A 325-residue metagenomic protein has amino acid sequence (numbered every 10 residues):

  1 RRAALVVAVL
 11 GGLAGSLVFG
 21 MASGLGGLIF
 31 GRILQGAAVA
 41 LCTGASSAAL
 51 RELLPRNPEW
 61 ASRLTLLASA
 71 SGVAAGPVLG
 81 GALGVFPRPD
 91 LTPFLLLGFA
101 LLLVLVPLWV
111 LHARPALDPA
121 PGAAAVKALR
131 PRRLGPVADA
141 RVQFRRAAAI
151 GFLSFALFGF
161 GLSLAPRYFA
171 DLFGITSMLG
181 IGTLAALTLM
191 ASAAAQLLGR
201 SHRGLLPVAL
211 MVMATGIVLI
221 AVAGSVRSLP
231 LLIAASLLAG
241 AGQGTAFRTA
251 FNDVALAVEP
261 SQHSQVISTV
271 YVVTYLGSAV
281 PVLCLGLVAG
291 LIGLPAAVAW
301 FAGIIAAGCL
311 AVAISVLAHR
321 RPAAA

Functional and structural regions predicted by a protein language model:
R1-L25: Conserved MFS/SLC helix-loop-helix module at the cytosolic interface between two early adjacent transmembrane helices
G15, G26-Q35, P230-L238: Paired small-residue
M21-G27, A223-R227: Helix-breaking motifs and short loop linkers at transmembrane-helix boundaries and internal kinks in secondary membrane
G31-S69: Cytoplasmic helix-loop-helix junction between adjacent transmembrane helices in 12-TM secondary transporters
R56-H112: Helix-loop-helix hairpin linking two adjacent transmembrane segments in secondary transporters
G180-H202, M213-G216: Transmembrane alpha-helices of Major Facilitator/SLC transporters
L205-A250: C-terminal transmembrane helical hairpin of 12-TM major facilitator-type secondary transporters
T249-A302: A late C-terminal transmembrane helix in Major Facilitator Superfamily
